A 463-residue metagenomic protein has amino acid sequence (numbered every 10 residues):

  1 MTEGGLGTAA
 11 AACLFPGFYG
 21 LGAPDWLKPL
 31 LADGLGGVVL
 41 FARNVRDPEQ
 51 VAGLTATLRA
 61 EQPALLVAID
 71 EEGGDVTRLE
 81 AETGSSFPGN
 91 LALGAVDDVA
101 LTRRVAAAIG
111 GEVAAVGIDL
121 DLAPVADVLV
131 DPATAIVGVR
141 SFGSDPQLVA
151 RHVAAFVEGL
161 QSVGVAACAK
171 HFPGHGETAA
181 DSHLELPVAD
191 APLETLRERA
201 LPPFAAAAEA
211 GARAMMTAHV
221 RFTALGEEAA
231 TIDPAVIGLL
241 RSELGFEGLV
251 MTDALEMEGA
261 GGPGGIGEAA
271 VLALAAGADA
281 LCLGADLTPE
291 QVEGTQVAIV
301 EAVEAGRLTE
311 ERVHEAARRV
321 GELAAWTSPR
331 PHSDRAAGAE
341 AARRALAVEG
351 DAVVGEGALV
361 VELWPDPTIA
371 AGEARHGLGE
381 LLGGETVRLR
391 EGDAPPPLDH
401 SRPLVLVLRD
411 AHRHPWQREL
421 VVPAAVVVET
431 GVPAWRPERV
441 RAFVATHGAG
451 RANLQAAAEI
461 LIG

Functional and structural regions predicted by a protein language model:
M1-D33, G262-G463: Preference for extracellular/luminal or secreted protein segments
M1-V67, G74-A81, V405: N-terminal hydrophobic targeting/anchoring segments and the immediately downstream early-domain regions of hydrolases
G17, R43-V67, D75-L79, S144-R307: Second-shell residues forming the walls of enzyme active-site clefts
G36, D119-L120, R213-A214, D279 (+1 more regions): Short acidic/polar active-site loop segments enriched in Thr and Asp
T83-D97, S141-G143: A charged helix-plus-loop insertion that forms the helical arch/lid used to bind and gate nucleic-acid substrates
D97-I118, A200, E209, A269-A275: Alpha-helical scaffold segments that flank or form the walls of functional sites
